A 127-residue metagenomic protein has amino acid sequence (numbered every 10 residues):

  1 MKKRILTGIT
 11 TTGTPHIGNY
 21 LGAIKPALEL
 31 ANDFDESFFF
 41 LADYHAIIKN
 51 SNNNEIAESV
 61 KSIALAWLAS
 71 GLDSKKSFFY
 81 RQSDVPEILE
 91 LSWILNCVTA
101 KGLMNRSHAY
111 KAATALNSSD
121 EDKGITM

Functional and structural regions predicted by a protein language model:
M1-M127: NTP-dependent nucleotidyl-transfer catalytic core
